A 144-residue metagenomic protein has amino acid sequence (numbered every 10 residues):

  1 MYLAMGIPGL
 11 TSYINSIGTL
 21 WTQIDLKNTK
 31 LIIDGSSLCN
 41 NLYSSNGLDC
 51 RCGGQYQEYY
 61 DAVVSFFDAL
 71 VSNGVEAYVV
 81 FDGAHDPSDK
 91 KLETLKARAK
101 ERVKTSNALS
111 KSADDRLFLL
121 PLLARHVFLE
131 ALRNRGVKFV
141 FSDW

Functional and structural regions predicted by a protein language model:
Y2-I33: N-terminal basic/disordered segments at the start of proteins
L3, K27-S142: Noncatalytic, basic helical substrate-engagement surface that gates or grips nucleic-acid strands
